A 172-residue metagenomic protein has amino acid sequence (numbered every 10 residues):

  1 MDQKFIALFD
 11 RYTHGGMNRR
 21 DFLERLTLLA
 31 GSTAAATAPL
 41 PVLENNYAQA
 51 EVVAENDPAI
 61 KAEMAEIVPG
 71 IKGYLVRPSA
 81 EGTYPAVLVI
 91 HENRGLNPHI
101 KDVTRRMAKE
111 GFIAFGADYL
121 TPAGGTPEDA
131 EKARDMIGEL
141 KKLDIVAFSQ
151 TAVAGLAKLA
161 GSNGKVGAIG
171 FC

Functional and structural regions predicted by a protein language model:
M1-D21: N-terminal secretory signal peptides
G16-E24, T33-V52: N-terminal twin-arginine translocation
Y47-E81: N-terminal cap/lid segment of alpha/beta-hydrolase-fold proteins
T83-E92: Short beta-strand element of the alpha/beta-hydrolase
P98-A117, T121-P122: Short amphipathic alpha-helix adjacent to the substrate-entry channel of hydrolases
L120-L143: Cap/lid segment of the alpha/beta-hydrolase catalytic domain
D135-L159: Alpha/beta-hydrolase active-site loop
A160-F171: Alpha/beta-hydrolase fold nucleophile elbow
